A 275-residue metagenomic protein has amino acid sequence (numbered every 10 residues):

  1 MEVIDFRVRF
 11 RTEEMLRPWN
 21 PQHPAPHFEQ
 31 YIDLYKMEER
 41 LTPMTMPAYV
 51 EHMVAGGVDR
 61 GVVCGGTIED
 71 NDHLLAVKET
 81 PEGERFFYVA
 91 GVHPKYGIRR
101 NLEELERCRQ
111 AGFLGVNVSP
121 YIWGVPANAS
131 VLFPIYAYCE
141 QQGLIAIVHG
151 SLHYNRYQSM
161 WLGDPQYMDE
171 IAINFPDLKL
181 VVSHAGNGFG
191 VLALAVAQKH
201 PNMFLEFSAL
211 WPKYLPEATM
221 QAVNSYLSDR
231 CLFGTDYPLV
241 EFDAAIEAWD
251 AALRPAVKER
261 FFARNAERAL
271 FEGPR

Functional and structural regions predicted by a protein language model:
M1-F6, E13-A55, R60, S225-L232 (+1 more regions): Mid-to-C-terminal alpha-helical segments outside catalytic/metal-binding sites
R7, M53, L74, C108 (+6 more regions): Conserved, mostly hydrophobic/aromatic
V8-F10, G65-G66, A90-P94, N117-P120 (+4 more regions): A cross-domain feature marking catalytic cores of carbohydrate-active enzymes and several ubiquitous metabolic/repair
R11-E13, I68-D70, K95-G97, W123 (+4 more regions): Active-site environment of divalent metal-dependent phosphoester hydrolases
E14-W19, L75, N101-L102, Q158-M160 (+4 more regions): Short aromatic-enriched loop/helix-cap "lid" or pocket-rim segments at secondary-structure transitions that line
T42-H52, Y96-C108, G190: Short, acidic/polar
D59-R60, I68-Y154, Q158: Active-site gating/metal-coordination segments in enzymes
L114-G115, N128-L232: Catalytic pocket-lining loop regions of alpha/beta-barrel enzymes, especially the amidohydrolase/enolase/GH5 lineages
